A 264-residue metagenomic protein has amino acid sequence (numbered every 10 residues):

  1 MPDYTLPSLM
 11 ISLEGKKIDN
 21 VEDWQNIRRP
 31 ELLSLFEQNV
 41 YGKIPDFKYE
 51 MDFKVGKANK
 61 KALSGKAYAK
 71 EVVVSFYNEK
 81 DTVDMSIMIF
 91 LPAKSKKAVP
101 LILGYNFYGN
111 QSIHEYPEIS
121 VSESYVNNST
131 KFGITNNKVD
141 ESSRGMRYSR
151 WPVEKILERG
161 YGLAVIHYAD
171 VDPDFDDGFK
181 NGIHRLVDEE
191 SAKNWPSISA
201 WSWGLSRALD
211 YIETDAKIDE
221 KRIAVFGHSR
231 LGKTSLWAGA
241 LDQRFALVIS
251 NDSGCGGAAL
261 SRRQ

Functional and structural regions predicted by a protein language model:
M1-S86, F90, K94-V99, Y108-N128: N-terminal targeting or regulatory segments adjacent to alpha/beta-hydrolase or S9 domains
P2-Y4, S8-I11, K16, D177 (+3 more regions): Flexible, active-site-adjacent loop/turn segments at secondary-structure boundaries
L13, I27-E31, L35-N39, R159 (+4 more regions): Structured segments of extracytoplasmic/periplasmic soluble domains in secreted or envelope-associated proteins
I89-K94, V153-K155, W237: Short amphipathic alpha-helices and their capping/turn segments at secondary-structure boundaries
P92, F107-Y108, Y168-V171, H228-L231 (+1 more regions): An acidic- and aromatic-residue-enriched active-site/binding cleft used to recognize and process polar
K97-I102, R159-A164, D219-R222, Q243-L247: Loop/turn elements at helix/coil->beta-strand transitions in domains of secreted/extracellular proteins
L101-T214, G257-R263: Cap/lid segment of the alpha/beta-hydrolase catalytic domain
R207-Q264: Primarily recognizes the serine-hydrolase "nucleophile elbow" in alpha/beta-hydrolase and SGNH/GDSL folds
